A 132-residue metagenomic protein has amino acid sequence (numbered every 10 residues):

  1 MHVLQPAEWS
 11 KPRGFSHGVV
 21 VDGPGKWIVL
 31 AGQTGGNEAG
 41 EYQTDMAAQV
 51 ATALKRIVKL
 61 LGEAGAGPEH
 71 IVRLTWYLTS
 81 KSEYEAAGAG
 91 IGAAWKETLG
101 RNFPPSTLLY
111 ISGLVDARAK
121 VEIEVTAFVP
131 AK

Functional and structural regions predicted by a protein language model:
M1-V72, L78-K132: N-terminal presequence-like segments and the immediate start of the first folded domain
